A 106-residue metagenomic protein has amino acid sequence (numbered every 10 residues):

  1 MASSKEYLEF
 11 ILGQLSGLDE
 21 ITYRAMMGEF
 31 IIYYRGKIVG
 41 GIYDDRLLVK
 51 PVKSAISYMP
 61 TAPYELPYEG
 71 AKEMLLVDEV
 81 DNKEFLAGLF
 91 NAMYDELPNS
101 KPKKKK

Functional and structural regions predicted by a protein language model:
M1-K106: Charge-dense, helix-prone N-terminal extensions
